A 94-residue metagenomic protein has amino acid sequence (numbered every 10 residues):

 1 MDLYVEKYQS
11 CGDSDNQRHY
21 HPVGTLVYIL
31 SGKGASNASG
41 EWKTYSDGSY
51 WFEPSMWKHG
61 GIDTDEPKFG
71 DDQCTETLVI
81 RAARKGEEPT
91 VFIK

Functional and structural regions predicted by a protein language model:
M1-R18, I80-A83: A short glycine-rich, His/Asp/Glu-containing loop-to-beta-strand
Y4, D15-N16, N37, S55-K58 (+1 more regions): Membrane-topology and secretion signals of cell-surface/extracellular proteins
Q9-C11, H21-S36: Short, conserved beta-strand element in jelly-roll/cupin
S10, K33, A38-K58: Short acidic-glycine-tyrosine-enriched beta hairpin
R18, L26-Y28, N37, Y50-E53 (+1 more regions): Structural recognition of the beta-strand scaffold that forms the well-ordered cores of secreted hydrolase catalytic
Y20, Y28, K43-T44, F69-C74: Extracellular/periplasmic catalytic domains that process cell-envelope and extracellular macromolecules
I62-K94: Double-stranded beta-helix
